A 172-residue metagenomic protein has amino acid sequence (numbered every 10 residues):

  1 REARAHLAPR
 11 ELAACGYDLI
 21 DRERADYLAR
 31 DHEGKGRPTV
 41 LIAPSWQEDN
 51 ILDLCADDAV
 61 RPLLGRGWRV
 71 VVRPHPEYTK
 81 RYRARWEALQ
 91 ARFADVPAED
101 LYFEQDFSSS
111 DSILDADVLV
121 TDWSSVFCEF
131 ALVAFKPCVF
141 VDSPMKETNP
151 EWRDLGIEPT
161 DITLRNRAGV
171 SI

Functional and structural regions predicted by a protein language model:
R4-H6, E11-Q90, I172: Conserved catalytic-core segment of nucleotide-activated headgroup transferases in glycan assembly
A5-H6, L63, A88-A98, P159-N166: Short, conserved catalytic or adaptor-binding loops enriched in Gly and charged residues
P9, V118, S125-I172: Catalytic binding pocket for nucleotide-activated donors in carbohydrate/polymer assembly enzymes
R10, W68, E99-L101, K136-P137: A structural micro-motif
L12, A98-Y102, G169-S171: Short, conserved active-site loop motifs that form the nucleotide-linked donor/cofactor pocket
A25-A29, A56-D58, E104-S108, V126-F127 (+1 more regions): A generic local structural motif
A84-C128: Donor nucleotide-activated moiety binding/catalytic core segment of transferases that use nucleotide-activated donors
